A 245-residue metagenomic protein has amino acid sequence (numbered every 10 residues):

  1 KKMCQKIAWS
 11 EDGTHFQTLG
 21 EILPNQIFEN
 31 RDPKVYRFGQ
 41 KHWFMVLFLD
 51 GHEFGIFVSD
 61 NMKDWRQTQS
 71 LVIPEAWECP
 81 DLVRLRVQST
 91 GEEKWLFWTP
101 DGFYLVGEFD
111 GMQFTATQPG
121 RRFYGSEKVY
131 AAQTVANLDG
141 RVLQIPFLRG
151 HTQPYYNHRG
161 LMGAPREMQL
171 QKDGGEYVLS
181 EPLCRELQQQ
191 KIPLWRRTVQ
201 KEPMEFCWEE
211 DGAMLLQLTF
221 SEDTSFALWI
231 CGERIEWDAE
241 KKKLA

Functional and structural regions predicted by a protein language model:
K1, G13-R37, L47-F48, W65-R84 (+3 more regions): Surface loop/turn signatures of beta-propeller and other carbohydrate-active proteins
K2-M3, F48-H52, W98, H158-L161: Short, solvent-exposed loop/turn segments at conserved positions within beta-propeller repeat blades
C4-A8, E53-G55, F103: A short loop-to-beta-strand structural motif that recurs across blades of beta-propeller domains
A8-E11, I56-M62, G107-E108: Conserved Ser/Thr-centered positions that define the repeating blades of beta-propeller domains
R37-K41, R84-G91, A136-G140: Residue-level detector of Asp-centered blade-edge/turn motifs that repeat once per structural unit in beta-propeller
L49-G51, D101, L148-G150: Residue-level signature of beta-propeller blades and closely related beta-rich strand-turn architectures in secreted
D81-V106: Loop/turn-rich, solvent-exposed surfaces of beta-rich toroidal or solenoidal domains
D110-E127, V135-A245: Beta-rich accessory regions
